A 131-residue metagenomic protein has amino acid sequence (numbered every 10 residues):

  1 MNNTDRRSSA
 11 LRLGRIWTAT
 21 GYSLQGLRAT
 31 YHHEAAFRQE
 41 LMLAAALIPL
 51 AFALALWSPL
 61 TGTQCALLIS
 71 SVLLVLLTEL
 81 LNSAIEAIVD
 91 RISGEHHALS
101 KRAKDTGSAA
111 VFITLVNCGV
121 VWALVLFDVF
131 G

Functional and structural regions predicted by a protein language model:
M1-A84, I92, H96-A98, S108-G131: Hydrophobic alpha-helical transmembrane segments
A103: Short basic (Lys/Arg) and small-residue
